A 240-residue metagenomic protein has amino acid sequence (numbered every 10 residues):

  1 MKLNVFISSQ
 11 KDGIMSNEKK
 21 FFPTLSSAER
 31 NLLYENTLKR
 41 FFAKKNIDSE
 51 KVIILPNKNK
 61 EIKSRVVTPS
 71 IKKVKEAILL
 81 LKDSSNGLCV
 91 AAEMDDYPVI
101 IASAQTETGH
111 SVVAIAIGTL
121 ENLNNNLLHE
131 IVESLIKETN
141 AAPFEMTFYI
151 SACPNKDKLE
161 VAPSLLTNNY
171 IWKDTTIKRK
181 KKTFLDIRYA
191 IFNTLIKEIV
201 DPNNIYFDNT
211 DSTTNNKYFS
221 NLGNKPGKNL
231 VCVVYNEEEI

Functional and structural regions predicted by a protein language model:
M1-V5: Extreme N-terminal starter segment of soluble prokaryotic enzymes
I7-K45: Intrinsically disordered, low-complexity, positively charged segments
N31-F41, N125-T139, A190-T194: Short, well-ordered amphipathic alpha-helical segments that serve as non-catalytic structural scaffolds within diverse
F42-L120, N209-Y218: Phosphate-centric recognition/catalysis
N46-D48, T139-E145, V200-P202: Short helix-terminating capping/connector loops at secondary-structure junctions
V99-K182: Glycine- and Gly-Pro-enriched alpha-helical subdomains that act as flexible, kink-prone "lid/hinge" or packing modules
E160-I240: C-terminal accessory segment of soluble enzyme catalytic cores
